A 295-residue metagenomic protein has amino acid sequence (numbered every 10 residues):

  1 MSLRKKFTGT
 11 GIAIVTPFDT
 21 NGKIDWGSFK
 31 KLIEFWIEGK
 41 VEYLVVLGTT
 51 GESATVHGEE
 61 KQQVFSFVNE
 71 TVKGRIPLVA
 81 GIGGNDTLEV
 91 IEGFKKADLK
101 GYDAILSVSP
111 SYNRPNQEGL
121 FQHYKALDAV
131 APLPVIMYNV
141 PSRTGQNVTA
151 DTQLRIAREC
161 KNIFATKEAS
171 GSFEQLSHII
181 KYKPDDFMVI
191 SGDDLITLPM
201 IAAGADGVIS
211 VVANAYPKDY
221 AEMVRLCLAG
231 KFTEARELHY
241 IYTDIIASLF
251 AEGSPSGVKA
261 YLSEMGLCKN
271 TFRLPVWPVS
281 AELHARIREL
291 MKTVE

Functional and structural regions predicted by a protein language model:
L3-G145, R155: Active-site beta->alpha loop and helix N-cap motifs at the rims of alpha/beta catalytic domains
K6-P17, F35, G39-V41, T50 (+2 more regions): C-terminal alpha-helical cap/extension of soluble enzyme domains
T20, W26, G58, A150 (+2 more regions): Alpha-helix N-capping/helix-start residues
F29, K61, F65, V90 (+7 more regions): A general structural signal for well-ordered alpha-helical segments in protein cores
A129-V130, R143-F250: Catalytic alpha/beta core domains of metabolic enzymes, predominantly
N139-V140, N162, R273-L274: Glycine-rich phosphate-binding "P-loop"
